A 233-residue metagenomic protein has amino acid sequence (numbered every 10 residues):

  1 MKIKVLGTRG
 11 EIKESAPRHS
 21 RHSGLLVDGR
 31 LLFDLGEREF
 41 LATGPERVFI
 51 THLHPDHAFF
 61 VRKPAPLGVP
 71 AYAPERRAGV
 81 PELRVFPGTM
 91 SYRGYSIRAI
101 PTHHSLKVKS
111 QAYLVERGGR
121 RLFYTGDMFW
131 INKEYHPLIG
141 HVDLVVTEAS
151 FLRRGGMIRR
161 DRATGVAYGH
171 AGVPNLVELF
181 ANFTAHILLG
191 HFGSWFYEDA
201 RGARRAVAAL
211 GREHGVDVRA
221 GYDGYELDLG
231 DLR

Functional and structural regions predicted by a protein language model:
M1-T43, K109-G126, L144: Conserved beta-strand hairpin/beta-sheet module of binuclear metal-dependent hydrolase folds, prominently
K2-V5, P70-G119, D217-G230: Metallo-beta-lactamase
I3, L25, H52, I97 (+6 more regions): Divalent metal-coordination and catalytic microenvironments
T8-G10, R30-L31, L35-R38, L53 (+5 more regions): Active-site metal-binding loops of divalent metal-dependent hydrolases
E14, S23, H141, E198 (+1 more regions): Extended recognition/assembly regions associated with phosphoester-bond processing machinery
L32-P74, H141-V145: Active-site metal-binding motif and surrounding structural segment of the metallo-beta-lactamase
F40-G44, T89-G94, Y135-L138, G230: Short amphipathic alpha-helix with an adjacent loop that forms part of the alpha/beta core around
N132-Y225: Cap/insert and terminal regions of metallo-dependent hydrolase folds
